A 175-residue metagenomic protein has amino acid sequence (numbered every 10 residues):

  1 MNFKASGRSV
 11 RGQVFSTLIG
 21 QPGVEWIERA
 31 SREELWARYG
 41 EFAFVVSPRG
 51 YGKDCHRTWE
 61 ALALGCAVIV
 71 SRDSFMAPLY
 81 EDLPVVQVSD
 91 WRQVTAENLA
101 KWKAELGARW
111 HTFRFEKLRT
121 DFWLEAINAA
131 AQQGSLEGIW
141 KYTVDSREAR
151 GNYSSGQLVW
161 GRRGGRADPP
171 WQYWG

Functional and structural regions predicted by a protein language model:
M1-W59, A63-Q87, E97-G165, Y173-W174: Nucleotide-sugar donor-binding catalytic core of glycosyltransferases
D90-W91: C-terminal accessory segments of extracellular proteins
V94: Short loop/turn elements that flank and shape the SAM/SAH-binding pocket of Class I
